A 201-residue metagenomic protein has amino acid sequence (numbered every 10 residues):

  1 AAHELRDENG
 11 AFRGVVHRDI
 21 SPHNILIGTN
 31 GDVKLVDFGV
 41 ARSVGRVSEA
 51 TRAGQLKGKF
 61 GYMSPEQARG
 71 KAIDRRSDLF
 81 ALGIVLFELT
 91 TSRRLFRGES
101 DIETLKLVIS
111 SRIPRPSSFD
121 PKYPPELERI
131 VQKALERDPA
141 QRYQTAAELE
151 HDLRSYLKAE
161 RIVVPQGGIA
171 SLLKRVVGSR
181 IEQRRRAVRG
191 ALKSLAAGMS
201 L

Functional and structural regions predicted by a protein language model:
A1-V15: Protein kinase catalytic-loop region centered on the HRD/HxD motif
N9-G10, I27-G31: Activation-loop N-terminal segment of eukaryotic-like protein kinases
V15, V33, D74: Hydrophobic "anchor" residues on beta-strands that sit immediately upstream of conserved functional sites
D19: Conserved catalytic-loop position in the HRD/HxD motif
H23-G28, V36, K59-M199: C-terminal lobe helix-coil module of Hanks-type protein kinase domains
V33, R46-K57: Regulatory activation segment
